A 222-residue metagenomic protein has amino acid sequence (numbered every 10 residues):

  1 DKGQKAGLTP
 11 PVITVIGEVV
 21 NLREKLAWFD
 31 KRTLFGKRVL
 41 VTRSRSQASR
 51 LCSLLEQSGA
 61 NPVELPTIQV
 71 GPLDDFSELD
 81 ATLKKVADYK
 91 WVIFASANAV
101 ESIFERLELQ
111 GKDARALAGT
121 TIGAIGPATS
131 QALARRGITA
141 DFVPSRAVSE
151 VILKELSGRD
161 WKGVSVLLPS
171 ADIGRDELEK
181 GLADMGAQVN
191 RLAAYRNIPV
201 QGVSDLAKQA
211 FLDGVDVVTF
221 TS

Functional and structural regions predicted by a protein language model:
D1-S222: Signature of uroporphyrinogen-III synthase
